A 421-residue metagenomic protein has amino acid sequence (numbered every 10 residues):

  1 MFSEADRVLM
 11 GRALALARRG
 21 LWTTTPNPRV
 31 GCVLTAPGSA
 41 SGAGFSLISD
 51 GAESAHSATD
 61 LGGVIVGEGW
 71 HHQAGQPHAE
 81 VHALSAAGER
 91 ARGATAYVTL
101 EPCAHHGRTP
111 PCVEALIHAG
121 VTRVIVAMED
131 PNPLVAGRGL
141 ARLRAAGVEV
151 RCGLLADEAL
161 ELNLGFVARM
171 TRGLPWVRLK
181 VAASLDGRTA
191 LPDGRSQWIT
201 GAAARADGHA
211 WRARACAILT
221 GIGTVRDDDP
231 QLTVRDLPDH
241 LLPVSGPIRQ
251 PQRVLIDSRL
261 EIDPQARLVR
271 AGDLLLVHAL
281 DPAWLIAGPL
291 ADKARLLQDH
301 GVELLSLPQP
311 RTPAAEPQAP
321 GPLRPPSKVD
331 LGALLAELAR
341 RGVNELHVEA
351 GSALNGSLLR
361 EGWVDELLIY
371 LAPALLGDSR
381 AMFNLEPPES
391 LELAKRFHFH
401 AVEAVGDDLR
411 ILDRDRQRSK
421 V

Functional and structural regions predicted by a protein language model:
M1-N27, A52, R108, A141 (+2 more regions): Enzymes that bind and transform nitrogen-containing heteroaromatic metabolites
G11, A15-R18, G67, V81 (+5 more regions): A broad detector of short, well-ordered amphipathic alpha-helices that serve as recognition/interaction surfaces
G31: Helix-turn-helix
L34-E158, L280-A291, L359: Zn2+-dependent cytidine deaminase-like catalytic core
A36-P37, R172, R414-R416: Active-site beta-strand termini and strand-to-loop segments that position acidic
E89-R92, A119, R172, A213 (+2 more regions): Structured loop/turn residues at beta-strand edges in well-structured enzyme cores
L155-L160, V225-D227: Short, surface-exposed recognition loops or helix-turn segments adjacent to catalytic cores
N163-L174: Flexible, polar/acidic helix-loop-strand segments at domain edges
